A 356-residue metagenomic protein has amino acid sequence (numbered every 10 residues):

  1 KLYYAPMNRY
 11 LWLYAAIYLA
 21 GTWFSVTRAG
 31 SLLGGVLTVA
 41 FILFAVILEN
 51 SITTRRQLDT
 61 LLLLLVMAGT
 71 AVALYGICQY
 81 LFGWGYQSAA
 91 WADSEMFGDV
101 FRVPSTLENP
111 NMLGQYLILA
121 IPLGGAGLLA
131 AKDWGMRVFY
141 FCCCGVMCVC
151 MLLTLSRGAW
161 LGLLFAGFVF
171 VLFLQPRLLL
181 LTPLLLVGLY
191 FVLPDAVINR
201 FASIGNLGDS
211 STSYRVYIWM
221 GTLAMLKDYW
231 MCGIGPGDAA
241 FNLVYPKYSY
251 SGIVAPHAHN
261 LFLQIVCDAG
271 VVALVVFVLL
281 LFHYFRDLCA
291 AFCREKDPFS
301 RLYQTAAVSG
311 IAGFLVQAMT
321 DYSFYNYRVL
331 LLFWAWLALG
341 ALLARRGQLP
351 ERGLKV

Functional and structural regions predicted by a protein language model:
K1-A20, V26-L33, T53-L63, L128-V138 (+6 more regions): Transmembrane signal-anchor hairpin modules in multi-pass inner-membrane enzymes, especially those that act on
L13-W23, T38-L43, D59-D99, S105-F173 (+6 more regions): Alpha-helical transmembrane segments of multi-pass inner-membrane proteins
W23-L32, L152-L153, M319-F324: Membrane-interface helix caps and helix-loop-helix hairpins in membrane proteins
L33-G34, S105-L117, G237, V266-G270 (+1 more regions): Membrane-interface micro-motifs in multi-pass membrane enzymes
W84-R102, N199-Y217: Extracytoplasmic catalytic-loop and juxtamembrane helix elements of membrane-embedded, polyprenol/dolichol-linked
L179-L184, F299, Y303-V356: Transmembrane alpha-helices of multi-pass inner-membrane enzymes
I198, G205-M220, A224, D228 (+2 more regions): Long extracytoplasmic/lumenal interhelical loops at the membrane interface of multi-pass membrane proteins
G270-F282: Hydrophobic alpha-helical transmembrane segments
